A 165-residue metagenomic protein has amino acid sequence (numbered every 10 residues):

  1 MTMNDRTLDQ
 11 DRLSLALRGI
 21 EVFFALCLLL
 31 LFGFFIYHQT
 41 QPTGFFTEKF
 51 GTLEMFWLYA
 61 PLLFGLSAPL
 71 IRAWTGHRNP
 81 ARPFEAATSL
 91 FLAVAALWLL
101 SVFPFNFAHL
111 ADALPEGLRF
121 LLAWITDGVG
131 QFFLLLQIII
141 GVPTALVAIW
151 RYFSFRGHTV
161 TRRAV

Functional and structural regions predicted by a protein language model:
M1-L28: Cytosolic juxtamembrane helix and N-cap/initiation of the first transmembrane helix
L8-L15, W74-P83: Membrane-interface helix-boundary motifs at transmembrane edges
I20-L31, A81-F103: Hydrophobic alpha-helical membrane-insertion segments
T40-P61: Transmembrane alpha-helix entry/boundary detector in multi-pass membrane proteins
P42-K49, L99-T126: Membrane-interfacial helical/loop segments at transmembrane boundaries in membrane proteins
F56-Y59, A123-T144: Hydrophobic alpha-helical transmembrane segments
Y59-R78: Canonical alpha-helical transmembrane segments
V142-V165: Cytosolic juxtamembrane helix at the C-terminal end of the final transmembrane segment
